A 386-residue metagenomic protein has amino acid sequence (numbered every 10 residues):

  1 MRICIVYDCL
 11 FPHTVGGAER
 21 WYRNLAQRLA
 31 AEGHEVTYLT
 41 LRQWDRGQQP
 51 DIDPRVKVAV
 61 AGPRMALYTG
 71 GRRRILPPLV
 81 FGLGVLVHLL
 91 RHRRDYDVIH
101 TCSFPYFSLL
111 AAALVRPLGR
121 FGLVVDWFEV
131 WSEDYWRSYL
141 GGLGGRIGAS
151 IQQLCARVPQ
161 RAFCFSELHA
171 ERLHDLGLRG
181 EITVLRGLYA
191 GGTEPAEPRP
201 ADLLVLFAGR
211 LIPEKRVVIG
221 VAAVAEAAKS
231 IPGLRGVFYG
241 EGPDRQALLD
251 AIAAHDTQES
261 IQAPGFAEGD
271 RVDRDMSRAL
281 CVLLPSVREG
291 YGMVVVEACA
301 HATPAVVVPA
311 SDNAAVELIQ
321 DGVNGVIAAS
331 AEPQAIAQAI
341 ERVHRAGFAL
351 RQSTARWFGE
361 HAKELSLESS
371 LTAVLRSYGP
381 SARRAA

Functional and structural regions predicted by a protein language model:
C4, E197-V224, V237: Conserved donor-binding/catalytic core segment of Leloir-type glycosyltransferases
L90, L114-L118, V125, G142-A162: Membrane-proximal helix-turn-helix segments that form the acceptor-binding/catalytic region of lipid-linked
L168, G187-L188: Carbohydrate-associated surface elements
L249-A267: Nucleotide-activated donor-binding/catalytic signature segment of Leloir-type glycosyltransferases, i.e., the conserved
F266-A267, R274-A279: Short alpha-helical donor nucleotide-sugar binding micro-motif in glycosyltransferases
V287: Aromatic "clamp/platform" in nucleotide-sugar-dependent glycosyltransferases that forms part of the donor/acceptor
P304-P309: Short hydrophobic beta-strand element within catalytic cores of glycosyltransferases and related nucleotide-activated
Q320-P333, E341-F348: Conserved acidic donor-binding segment of nucleotide-sugar-dependent glycosyltransferases
